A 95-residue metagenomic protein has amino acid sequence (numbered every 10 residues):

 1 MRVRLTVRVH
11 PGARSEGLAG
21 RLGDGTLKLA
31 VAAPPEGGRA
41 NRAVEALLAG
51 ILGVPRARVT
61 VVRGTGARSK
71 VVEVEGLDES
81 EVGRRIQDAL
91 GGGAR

Functional and structural regions predicted by a protein language model:
M1-A46, G50-R56, T60-R95: Contiguous, often N-terminal, cationic amphipathic patches that form binding interfaces
